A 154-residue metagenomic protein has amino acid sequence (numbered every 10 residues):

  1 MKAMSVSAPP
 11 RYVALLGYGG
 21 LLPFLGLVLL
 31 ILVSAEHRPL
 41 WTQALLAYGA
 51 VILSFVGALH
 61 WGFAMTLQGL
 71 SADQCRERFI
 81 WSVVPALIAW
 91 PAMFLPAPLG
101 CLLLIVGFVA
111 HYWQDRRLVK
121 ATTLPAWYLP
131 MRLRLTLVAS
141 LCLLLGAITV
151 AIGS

Functional and structural regions predicted by a protein language model:
V6-P9, H37-Q43, L59-D73, R117-L124: Short juxtamembrane and helix-loop transition motifs at transmembrane-helix boundaries in membrane proteins
P10-L32, L137-C142: The first (N-terminal) embedded transmembrane alpha-helix
L15-L25, L46-Q68, R76-P91: Core segments of alpha-helical transmembrane spans in multipass integral membrane proteins
L29-S34, L87-P96, T149: Hydrophobic alpha-helical transmembrane segments
V51-S54, V106-R117: Alpha-helical transmembrane segments and their membrane-interface exit regions
A92-A110, S154: Transmembrane helix-loop-helix
Q114-S140: Interfacial loop-to-transmembrane junctions
L145-S154: Juxtamembrane boundary at the C-terminal end of a transmembrane helix
